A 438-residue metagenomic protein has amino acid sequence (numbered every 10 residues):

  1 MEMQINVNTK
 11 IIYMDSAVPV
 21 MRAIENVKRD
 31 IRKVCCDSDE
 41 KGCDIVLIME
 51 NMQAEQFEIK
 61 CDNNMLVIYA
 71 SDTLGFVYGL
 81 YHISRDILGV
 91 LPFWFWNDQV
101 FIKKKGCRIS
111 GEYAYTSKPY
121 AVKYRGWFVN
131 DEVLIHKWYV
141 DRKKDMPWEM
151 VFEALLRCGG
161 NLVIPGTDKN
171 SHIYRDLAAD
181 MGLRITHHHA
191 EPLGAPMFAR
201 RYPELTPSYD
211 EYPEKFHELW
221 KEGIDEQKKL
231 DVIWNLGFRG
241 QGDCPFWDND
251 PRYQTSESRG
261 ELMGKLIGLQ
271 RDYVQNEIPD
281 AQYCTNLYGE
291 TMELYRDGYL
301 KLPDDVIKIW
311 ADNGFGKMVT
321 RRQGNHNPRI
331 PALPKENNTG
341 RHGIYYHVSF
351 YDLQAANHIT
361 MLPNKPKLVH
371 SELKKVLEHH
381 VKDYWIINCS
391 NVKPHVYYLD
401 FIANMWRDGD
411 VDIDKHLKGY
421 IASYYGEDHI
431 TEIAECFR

Functional and structural regions predicted by a protein language model:
M1-P119: Contiguous, structured surface segment used for ligand recognition
C36, I109, D168-K169, Y174-R175 (+2 more regions): Gly/Pro-rich turn-and-neighbor structural signature
N64-V100, N170-A195, R201-E226: Hydrophobic or amphipathic alpha-helical targeting/insertion segments
V67-A70, N130-D145, C158-G166, A199-H217 (+4 more regions): The substrate-binding groove and active-site-proximal loops of carbohydrate-active enzymes, especially glycoside
L91-L162, G340-I344: An acidic-aromatic substrate-binding cleft motif
R125-V129, L162-P165, I185-H188, W234-L236 (+4 more regions): Hydrophobic faces of well-ordered beta-strands that scaffold small-molecule active sites in alpha/beta enzyme cores
K143-I173, L177, R184-T186, K229 (+1 more regions): Catalytic domains of carbohydrate-active enzymes, especially glycoside hydrolases
L156, N161-G166, G314-G316, R322-R438: Structured mid-domain segments that build the active-site/substrate or prosthetic-cofactor binding neighborhood
